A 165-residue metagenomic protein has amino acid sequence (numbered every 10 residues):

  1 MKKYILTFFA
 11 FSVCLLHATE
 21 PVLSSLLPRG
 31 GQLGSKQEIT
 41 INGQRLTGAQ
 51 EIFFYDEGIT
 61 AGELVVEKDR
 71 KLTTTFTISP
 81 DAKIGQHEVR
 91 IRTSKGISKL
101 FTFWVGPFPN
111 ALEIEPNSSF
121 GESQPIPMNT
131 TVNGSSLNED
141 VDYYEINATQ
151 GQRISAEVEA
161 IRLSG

Functional and structural regions predicted by a protein language model:
Y4-C14: Sec-dependent N-terminal signal peptides
C14, T19, K99: Residue-level signal for beta-strand positions within conserved beta-sheet cores that form or flank
T19-G62, E67-K71, P80, I84 (+4 more regions): Acidic, Ser/Thr/Pro-rich low-complexity intrinsically disordered segments
T74-F76: Beta-strand-enriched, solvent-exposed domains that form extended recognition/catalytic surfaces
D81-P107: Extended acidic/polar, glycine-enriched regions that form or flank non-catalytic beta-rich accessory modules
F101-M128: Predominantly extracellular/luminal regions of secreted and cell-surface proteins, especially disulfide-bonded
